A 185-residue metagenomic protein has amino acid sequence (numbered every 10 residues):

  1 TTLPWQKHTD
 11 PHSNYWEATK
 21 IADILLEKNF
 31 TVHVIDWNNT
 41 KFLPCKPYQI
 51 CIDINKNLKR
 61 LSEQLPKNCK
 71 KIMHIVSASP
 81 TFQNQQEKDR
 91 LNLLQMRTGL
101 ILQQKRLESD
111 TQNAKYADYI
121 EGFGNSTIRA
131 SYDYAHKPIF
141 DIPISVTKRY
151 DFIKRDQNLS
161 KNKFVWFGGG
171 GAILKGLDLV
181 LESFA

Functional and structural regions predicted by a protein language model:
T1-K59, P66-K67: N-terminal pre-catalytic "stem/leader" segment of glycosyltransferase-like enzymes
Q49-I50, K70, Y119, K163: Structural motif
D53-N55, I120-N125: Replace "coordinates the UDP/GDP/TDP-sugar" with "coordinates nucleotide-activated sugar donors
L61-N68, N113-Y116, Y134, Q157-L159: Short, conserved loop/helix-junction motifs that constitute active-site signature segments in enzyme catalytic cores
L65-L100: Active-site proximal beta-strand in glycosyltransferases
Q95-I120: Membrane-proximal helix-turn-helix segments that form the acceptor-binding/catalytic region of lipid-linked
E121, T127-V146: Helix-loop-beta element that forms the nucleotide-linked donor phosphate-binding surface in glycosyltransferases
Y150-K175, L181-F184: Conserved donor-binding/catalytic core segment of Leloir-type glycosyltransferases
